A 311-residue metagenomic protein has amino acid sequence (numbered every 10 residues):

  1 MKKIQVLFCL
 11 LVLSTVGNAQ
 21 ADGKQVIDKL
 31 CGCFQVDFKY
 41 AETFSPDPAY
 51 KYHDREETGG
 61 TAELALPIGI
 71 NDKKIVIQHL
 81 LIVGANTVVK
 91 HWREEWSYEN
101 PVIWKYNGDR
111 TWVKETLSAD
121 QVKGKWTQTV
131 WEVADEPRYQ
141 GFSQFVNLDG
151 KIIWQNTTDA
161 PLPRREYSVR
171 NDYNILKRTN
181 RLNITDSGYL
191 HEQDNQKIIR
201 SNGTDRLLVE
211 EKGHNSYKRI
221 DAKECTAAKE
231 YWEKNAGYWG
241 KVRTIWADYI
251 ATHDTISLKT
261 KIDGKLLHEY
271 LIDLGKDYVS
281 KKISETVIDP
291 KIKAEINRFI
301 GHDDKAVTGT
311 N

Functional and structural regions predicted by a protein language model:
M1-I4: Positively charged n-region of N-terminal signal peptides that target proteins for export
L10-N18: Hydrophobic h-region of N-terminal signal peptides that target proteins for export in Gram-negative bacteria
Q20-I27, Y40-E57, N71-V83, N107-K123 (+3 more regions): Amphipathic/hydrophobic helical signal segments and adjacent flexible N-terminal regions that mediate secretion
L30-G32: A glycine-anchored, Pro-Gly-centered beta-turn/N-cap motif
Q35-T43, L80, T157-R165, E192-I199: Generic short beta-strand segments
H53-R55, G59-G69, Q78-L80, R93-W96 (+2 more regions): Hydrophobic/aromatic beta-strand elements that line small-molecule binding cavities or substrate pockets in beta-rich
V76-Q144: Low-complexity, serine/threonine/proline-enriched polar segments
K123-K177, Q196-I199, G203: Short helix-loop boundary/capping segments
